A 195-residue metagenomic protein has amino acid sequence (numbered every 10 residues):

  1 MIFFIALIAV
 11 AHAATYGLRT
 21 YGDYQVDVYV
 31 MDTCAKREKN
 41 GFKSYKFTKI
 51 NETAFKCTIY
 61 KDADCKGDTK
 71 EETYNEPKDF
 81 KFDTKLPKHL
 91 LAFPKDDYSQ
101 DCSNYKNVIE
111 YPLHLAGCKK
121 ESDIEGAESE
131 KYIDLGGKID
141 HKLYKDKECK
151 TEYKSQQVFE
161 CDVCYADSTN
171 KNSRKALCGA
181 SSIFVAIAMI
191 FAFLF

Functional and structural regions predicted by a protein language model:
M1-L7, I183: Classical eukaryotic N-terminal signal peptides for Sec-dependent ER targeting/secretion, especially the positively
I5-A13, A192-F195: Hydrophobic h-region of N-terminal signal peptides that target proteins for export in Gram-negative bacteria
L7-I8, K46, A188: Prokaryotic Sec-type signal peptides and long signal-anchor helices with extended Leu/Ile/Val-rich h-regions
A13-G179: Compact beta-sheet-dominated domain cores in extracellular/mature segments
G179-F195: Cleavable C-terminal sorting propeptides in eukaryotic secreted/cell-surface proteins
